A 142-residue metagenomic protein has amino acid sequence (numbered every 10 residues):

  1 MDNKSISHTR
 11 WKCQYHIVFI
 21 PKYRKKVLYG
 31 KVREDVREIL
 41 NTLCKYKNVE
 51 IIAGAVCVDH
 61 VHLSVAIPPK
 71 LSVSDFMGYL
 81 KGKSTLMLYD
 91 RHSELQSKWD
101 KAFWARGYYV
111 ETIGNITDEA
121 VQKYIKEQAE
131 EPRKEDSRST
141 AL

Functional and structural regions predicted by a protein language model:
M1-L142: Basic nucleic-acid-binding interfaces
